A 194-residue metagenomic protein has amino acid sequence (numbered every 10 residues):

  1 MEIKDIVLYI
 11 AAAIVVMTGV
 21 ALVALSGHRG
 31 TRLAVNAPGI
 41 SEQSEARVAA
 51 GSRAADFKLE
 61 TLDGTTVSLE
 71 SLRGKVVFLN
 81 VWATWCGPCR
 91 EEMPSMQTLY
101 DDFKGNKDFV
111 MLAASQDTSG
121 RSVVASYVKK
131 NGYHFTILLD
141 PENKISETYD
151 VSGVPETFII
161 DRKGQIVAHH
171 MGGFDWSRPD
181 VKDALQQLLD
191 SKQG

Functional and structural regions predicted by a protein language model:
M1-R53, G194: N-terminal targeting signals for export/organelle localization
V48-G51, D56-V77, Y100-F103: A short beta-strand-turn-helix
F57, L72, V81-W82, Y127 (+2 more regions): Conserved hydrophobic/aromatic "anchor" residues that stabilize well-ordered secondary structure elements
R73, V81-T98: Conserved redox-active cysteine motifs that mediate thiol-disulfide chemistry, especially di-cysteine Cys-X(1-2)-Cys
G74-V77, K107-V110, F135, R162: Loop/turn elements at helix/coil->beta-strand transitions in domains of secreted/extracellular proteins
V77-L79, L112-A114, F158: Conserved hydrophobic packing residues within short motifs/helices of P-loop NTPase cores of ABC-family ATPases
R90-N131, P141-T148, D183: Structural microenvironment flanking redox-active thiols in thiol-disulfide oxidoreductases
S126-H134, D140-D190: Thiol/disulfide oxidoreductase modules built on the thioredoxin-like
